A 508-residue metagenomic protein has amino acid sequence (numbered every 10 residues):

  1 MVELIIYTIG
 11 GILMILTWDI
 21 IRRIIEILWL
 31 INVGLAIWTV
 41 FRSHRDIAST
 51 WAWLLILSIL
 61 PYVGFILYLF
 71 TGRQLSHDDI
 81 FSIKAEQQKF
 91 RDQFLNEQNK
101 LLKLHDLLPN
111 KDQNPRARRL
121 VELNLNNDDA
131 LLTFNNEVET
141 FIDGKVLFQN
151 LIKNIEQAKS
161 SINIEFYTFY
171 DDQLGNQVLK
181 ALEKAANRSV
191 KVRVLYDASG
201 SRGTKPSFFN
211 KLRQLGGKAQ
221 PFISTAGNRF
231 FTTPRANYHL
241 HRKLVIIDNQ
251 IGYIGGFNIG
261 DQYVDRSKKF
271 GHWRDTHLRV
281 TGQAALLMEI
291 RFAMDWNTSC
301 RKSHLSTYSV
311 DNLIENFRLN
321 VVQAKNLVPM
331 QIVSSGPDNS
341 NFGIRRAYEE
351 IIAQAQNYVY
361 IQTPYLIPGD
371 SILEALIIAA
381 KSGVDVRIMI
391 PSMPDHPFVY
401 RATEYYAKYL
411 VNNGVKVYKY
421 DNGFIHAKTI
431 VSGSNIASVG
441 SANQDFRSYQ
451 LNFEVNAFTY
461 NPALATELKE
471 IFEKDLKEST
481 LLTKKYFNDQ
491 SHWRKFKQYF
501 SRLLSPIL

Functional and structural regions predicted by a protein language model:
V2-R346, E350, Q354, I378 (+6 more regions): N-terminal localization/anchoring segments of enzymes in phospholipid and broader phosphate metabolism
A355, Y365-V386, P391, H396: Helical hairpin unit composed of two closely spaced alpha helices linked by a short loop
Y358: Phosphate-/nucleic-acid-contacting segments
I361-T363, Y420, V439-G440: Thr-Gly-centered strand-to-loop micro-motif
E374, Y400-E404: Short glycine/threonine-rich loop-to-helix capping motif typified by GTGT followed within a few residues by an Asp-Pro
K428: Catalytic-core elements of nucleic-acid end-processing and repair enzymes
